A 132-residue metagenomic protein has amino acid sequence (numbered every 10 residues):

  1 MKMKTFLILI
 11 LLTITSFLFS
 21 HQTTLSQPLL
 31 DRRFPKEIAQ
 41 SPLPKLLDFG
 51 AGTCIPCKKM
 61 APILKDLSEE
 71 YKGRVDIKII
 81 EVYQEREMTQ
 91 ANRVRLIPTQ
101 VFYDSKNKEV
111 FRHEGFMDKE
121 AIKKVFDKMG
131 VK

Functional and structural regions predicted by a protein language model:
M1-Q27, K132: N-terminal targeting signals for export/organelle localization
S26-P44: A short beta-strand-turn-helix
P42-K45, F49-T53, L96: Short pre-active-site segment immediately N-terminal to redox-active cysteine/selenocysteine motifs in thiol-based
F49, S68, K72-R86: Thiol-based oxidoreductase modules, predominantly thioredoxin-like and allied folds used for disulfide exchange
C54-C57, Q100: The canonical Cys-X-X-Cys-His
K58-Y71: Typically the conserved alpha-helix immediately C-terminal to a functionally engaged Cys/Sec in thioredoxin-like
N92-V101: Structural micro-motif
V101-K132: Non-catalytic, surface beta->alpha helical segment in thiol-disulfide oxidoreductase systems
